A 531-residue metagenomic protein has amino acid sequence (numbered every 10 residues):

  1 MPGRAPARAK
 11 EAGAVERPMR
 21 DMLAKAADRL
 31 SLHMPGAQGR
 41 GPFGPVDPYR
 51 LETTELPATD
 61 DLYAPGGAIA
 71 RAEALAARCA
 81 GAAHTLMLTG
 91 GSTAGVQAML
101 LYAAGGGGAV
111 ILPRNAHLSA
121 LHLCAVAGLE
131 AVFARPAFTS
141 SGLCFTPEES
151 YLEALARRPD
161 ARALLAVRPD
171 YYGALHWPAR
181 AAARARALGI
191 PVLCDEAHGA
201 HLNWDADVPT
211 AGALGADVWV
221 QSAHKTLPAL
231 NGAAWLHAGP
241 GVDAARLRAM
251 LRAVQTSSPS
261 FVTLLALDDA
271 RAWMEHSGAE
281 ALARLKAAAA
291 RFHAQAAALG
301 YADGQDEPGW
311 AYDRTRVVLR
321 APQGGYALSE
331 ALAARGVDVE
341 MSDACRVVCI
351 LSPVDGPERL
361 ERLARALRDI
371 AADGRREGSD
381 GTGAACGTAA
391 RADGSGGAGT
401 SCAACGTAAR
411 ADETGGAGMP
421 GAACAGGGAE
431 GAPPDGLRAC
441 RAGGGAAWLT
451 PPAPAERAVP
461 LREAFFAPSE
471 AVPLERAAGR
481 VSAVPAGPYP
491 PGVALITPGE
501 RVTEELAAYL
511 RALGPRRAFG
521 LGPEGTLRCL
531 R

Functional and structural regions predicted by a protein language model:
P2-G67, I190, Y489-P491: N-terminal "arm"/small-domain region of PLP-dependent enzymes with the aminotransferase-like
R4, R8, R375-R376, R391 (+3 more regions): Basic polycationic patches enriched in arginine
E16-M22, F43, A82, S92-Q305: Conserved PLP-enzyme active-site core in the AAT-like
Y49-T93, N115: Conserved N-terminal alpha-helix of the aminotransferase class I/II PLP-enzyme fold
H84-L86, Q221, G336-E340: A short linear hydrophobic-aromatic micro-motif
A294-D380, G436-R501, Y509-F519: Conserved C-terminal alpha-helix-loop-beta "cap" of PLP-dependent enzymes that closes/shapes the active-site mouth
S379-A425: Long, intrinsically disordered low-complexity tandem-repeat segments
A518-R531: Charge-dense polyanion-binding interfaces
